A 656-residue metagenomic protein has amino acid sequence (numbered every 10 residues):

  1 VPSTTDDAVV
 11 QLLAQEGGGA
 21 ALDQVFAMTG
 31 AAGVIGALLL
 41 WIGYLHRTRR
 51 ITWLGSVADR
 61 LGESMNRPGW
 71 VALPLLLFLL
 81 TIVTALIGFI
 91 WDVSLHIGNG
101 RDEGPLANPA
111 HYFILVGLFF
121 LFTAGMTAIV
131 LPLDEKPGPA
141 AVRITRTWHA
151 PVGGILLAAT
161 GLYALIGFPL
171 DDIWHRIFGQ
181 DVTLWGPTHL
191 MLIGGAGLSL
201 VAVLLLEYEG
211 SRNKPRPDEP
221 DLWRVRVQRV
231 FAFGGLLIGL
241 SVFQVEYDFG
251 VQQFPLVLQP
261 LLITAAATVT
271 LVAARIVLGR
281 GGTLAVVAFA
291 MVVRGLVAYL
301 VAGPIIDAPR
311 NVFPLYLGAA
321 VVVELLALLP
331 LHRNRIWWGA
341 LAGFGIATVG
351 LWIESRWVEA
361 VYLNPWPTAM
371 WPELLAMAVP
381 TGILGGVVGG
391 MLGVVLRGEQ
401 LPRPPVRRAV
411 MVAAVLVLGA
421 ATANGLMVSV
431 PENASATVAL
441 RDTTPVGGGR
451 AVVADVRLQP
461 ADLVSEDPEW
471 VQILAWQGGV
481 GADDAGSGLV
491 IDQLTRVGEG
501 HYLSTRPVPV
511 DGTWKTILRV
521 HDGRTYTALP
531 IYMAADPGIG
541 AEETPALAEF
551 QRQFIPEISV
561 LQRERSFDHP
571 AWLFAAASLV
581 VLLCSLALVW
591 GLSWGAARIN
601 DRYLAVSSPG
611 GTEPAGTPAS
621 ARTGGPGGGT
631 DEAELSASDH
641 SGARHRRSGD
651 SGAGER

Functional and structural regions predicted by a protein language model:
P2-D23, I90-Y112, L170-L190, F243-I263 (+2 more regions): Membrane-interface interhelical loops and short amphipathic "cap" helices that link adjacent transmembrane segments
M28-L45, Y112-V130, M191-E207, L261-L278 (+3 more regions): Hydrophobic cores of alpha-helical transmembrane segments in multi-pass inner/ER membrane proteins, independent
H46-L73, L133-V152, G210-V227, L396-R407 (+4 more regions): Membrane-interfacial, low-structure loops and terminal tails that flank and connect transmembrane helices in multi-pass
P105, V142-A159, F168-V230, V245-V251: Membrane-interface helix-loop-helix junctions at boundaries between adjacent transmembrane segments
I305, W357-Y362, G419-A439: Hydrophobic alpha-helical transmembrane segments in integral membrane proteins
L384-V412: Cytosolic-side transmembrane helix boundary signature
R403-S429: Internal/C-terminal transmembrane anchor helices
L426-Y603: N-terminal soluble domains immediately following signal/targeting peptides that reside in extracytoplasmic
